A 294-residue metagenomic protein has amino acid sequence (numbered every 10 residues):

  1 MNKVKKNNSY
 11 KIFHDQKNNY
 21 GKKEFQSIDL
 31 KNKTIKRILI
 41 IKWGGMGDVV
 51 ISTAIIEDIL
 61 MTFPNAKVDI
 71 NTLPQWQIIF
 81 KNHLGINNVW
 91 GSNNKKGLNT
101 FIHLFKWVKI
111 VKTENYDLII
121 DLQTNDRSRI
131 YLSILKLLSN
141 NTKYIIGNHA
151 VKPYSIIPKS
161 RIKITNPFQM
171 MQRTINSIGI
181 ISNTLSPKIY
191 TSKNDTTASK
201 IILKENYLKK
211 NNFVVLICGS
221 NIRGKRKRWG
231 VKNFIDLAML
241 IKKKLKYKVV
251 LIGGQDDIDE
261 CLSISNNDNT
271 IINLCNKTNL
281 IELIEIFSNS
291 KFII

Functional and structural regions predicted by a protein language model:
M1-I294: Catalytic machinery of carbohydrate-active enzymes, primarily nucleotide-sugar-dependent glycosyltransferases
